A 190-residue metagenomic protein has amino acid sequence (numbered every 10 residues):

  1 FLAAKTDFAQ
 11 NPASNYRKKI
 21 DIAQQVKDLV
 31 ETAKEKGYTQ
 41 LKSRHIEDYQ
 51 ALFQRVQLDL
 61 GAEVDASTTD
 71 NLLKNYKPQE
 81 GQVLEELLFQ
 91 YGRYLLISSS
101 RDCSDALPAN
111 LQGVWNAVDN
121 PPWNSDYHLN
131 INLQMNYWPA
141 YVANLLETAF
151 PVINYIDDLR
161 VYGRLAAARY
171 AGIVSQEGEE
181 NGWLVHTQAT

Functional and structural regions predicted by a protein language model:
F1-Y127, L145-A168: Acidic/polar, glycine-enriched structural segments that form the non-catalytic walls/loops of the carbohydrate-binding
R17-K19, N132, I173: General N-terminal targeting signals
N130-Y141: Well-ordered alpha-helical segments within folded domains of soluble proteins
A167-T190: Active-site-adjacent "gating/activation" loops or surface patches in catalytic cores
